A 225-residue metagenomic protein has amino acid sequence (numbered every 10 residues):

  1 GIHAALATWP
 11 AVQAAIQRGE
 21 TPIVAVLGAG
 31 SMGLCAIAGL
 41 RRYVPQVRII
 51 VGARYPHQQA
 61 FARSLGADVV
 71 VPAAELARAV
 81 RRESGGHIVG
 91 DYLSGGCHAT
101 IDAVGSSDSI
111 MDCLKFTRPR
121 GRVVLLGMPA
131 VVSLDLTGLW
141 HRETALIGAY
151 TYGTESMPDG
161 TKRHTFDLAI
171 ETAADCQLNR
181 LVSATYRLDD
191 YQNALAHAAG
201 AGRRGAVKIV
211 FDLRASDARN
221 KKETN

Functional and structural regions predicted by a protein language model:
G1-R78: Mid-domain Rossmann-like dinucleotide-binding core that forms the NAD(H)/NADP(H) cofactor-binding site
I23, G121-R122, A145: Short glycine-centered segments of the SAM/dcSAM-binding site in methyltransferase folds
G30-M32, S107-D108, A130: Residue-level detector of alpha-helix initiation sites
G52-Y55, G127, Y150: N-terminal Rossmann-fold cofactor-binding loop
R81-G86, G90, S94, S133-A184 (+1 more regions): C-terminal substrate-binding/catalytic core of Rossmann-like NAD(P)-dependent dehydrogenases/reductases
I88, M111, H164-N225: C-terminal hydrophobic helical "lid"/dimerization subdomain of Rossmann-like NAD(P)H-dependent oxidoreductases
I101: N-terminal Rossmann-like NAD(P) cofactor-binding module of classical short-chain dehydrogenase/reductase
K115-S133: ADP-ribose/adenylate-binding Rossmann-like module
